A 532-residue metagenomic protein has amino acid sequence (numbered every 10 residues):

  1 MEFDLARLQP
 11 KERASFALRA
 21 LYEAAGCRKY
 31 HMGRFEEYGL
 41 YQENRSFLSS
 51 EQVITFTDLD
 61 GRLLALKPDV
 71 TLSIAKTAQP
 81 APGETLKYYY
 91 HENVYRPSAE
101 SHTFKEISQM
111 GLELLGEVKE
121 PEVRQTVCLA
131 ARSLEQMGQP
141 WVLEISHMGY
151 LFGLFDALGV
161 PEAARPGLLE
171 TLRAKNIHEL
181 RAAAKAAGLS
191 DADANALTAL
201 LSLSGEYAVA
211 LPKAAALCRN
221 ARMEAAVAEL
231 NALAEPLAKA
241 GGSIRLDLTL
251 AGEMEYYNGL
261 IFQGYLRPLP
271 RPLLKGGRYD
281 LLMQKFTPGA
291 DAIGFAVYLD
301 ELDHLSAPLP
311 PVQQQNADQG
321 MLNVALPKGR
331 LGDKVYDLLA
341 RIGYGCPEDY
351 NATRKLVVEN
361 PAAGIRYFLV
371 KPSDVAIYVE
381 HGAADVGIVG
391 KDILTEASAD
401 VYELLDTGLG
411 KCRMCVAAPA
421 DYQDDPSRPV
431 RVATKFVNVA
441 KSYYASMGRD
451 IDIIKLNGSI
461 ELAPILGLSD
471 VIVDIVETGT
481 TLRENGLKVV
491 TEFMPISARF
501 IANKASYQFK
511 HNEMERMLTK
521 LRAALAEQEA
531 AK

Functional and structural regions predicted by a protein language model:
M1-A65, R124: TRNA-binding/sensing appendages of the translation machinery
A6, E113-P121, Q139-V142, G167-T171 (+4 more regions): Flexible, glycine/proline-enriched loop segments at strand-loop-helix junctions that form or flank small-ligand binding
R7-A25, E36-E37, D69-P82, Y89-Q139 (+1 more regions): Positively charged, Gly/Ser-enriched RNA/tRNA-binding surfaces
M32-E51, S146-D156, L250-G259, E461-L468: Beta-rich nucleic-acid/ligand-interaction surfaces
E51-V53, L63, L86-Y90, I107-G111 (+8 more regions): Broad gene-expression machinery/nucleic-acid interaction feature
Q52-S101, V375, E380-V389: Glycine-rich, N-terminal phosphate-binding loop and its surrounding beta-alpha-beta segment
L151-G242, E477, K488, K510-T519 (+2 more regions): Long, charged alpha-helical interface segments
N316-K532: Domain-level signature for soluble enzymes in the chorismate/prephenate branch of the shikimate pathway
